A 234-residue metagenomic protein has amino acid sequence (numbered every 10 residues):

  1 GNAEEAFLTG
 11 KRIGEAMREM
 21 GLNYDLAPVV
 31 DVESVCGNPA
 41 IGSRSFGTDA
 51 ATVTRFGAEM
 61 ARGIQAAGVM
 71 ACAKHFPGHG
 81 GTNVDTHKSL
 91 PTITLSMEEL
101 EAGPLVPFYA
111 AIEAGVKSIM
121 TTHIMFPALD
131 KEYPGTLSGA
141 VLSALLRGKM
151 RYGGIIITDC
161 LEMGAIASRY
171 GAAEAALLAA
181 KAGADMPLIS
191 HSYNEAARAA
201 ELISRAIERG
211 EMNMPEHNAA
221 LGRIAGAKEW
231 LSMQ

Functional and structural regions predicted by a protein language model:
G1-L22, V29-A50, G57, A61: A substrate-binding/cap region within the structured catalytic cores of diverse enzymes
T9-G10, A179, I224: Short alpha-helical scaffolding segments that buttress acidic/His motifs in well-ordered protein cores
L26-V32, C72-P77: Short, surface-exposed recognition loops or helix-turn segments adjacent to catalytic cores
G37, N83, E229-M233: Secretory-pathway/luminal and periplasmic proteins that interact with or process carbohydrate-rich
G47, A175-A176, E229-Q234: Short, charged low-complexity intrinsically disordered segments located at boundaries of structured domains
T48-E216: Second-shell residues forming the walls of enzyme active-site clefts
R205-Q234: Mid-to-C-terminal alpha-helical segments outside catalytic/metal-binding sites
